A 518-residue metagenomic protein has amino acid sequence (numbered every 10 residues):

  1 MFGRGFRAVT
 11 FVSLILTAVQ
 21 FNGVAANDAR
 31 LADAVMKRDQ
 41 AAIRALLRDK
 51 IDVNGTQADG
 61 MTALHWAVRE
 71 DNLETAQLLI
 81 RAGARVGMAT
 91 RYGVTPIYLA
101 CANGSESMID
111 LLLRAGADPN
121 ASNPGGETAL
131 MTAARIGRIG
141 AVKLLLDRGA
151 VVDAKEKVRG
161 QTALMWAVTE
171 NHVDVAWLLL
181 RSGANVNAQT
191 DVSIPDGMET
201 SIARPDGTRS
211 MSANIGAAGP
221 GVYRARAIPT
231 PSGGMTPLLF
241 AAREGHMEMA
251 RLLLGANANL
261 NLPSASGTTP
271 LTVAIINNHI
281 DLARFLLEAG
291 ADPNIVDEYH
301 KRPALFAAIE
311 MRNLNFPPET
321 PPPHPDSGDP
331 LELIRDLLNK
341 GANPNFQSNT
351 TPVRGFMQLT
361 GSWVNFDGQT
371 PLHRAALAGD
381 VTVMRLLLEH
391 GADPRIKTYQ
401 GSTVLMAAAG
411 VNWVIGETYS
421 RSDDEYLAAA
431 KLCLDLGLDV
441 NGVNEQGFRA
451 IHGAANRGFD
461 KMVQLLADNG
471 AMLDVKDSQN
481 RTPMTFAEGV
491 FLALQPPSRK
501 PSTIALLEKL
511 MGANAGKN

Functional and structural regions predicted by a protein language model:
V9-V19: Bacterial N-terminal signal peptides
A29, T62, T95, T128 (+8 more regions): Ankyrin-repeat start motif
D33-K37, W66-N72, L99-S105, T132-R138 (+12 more regions): Ankyrin repeat A-helix N-terminal signature
Q40-L47, N72-I80, S105-L113, R138-L146 (+11 more regions): Ankyrin repeat structural motif
T56, A89, S122, K155-E156 (+9 more regions): Ankyrin-repeat boundary/linker signal
D59, R91-Y92, P124-G125, V158-R159 (+8 more regions): Ankyrin repeat start-site detector
L473-A515: Leucine-rich solenoid repeat scaffolds
